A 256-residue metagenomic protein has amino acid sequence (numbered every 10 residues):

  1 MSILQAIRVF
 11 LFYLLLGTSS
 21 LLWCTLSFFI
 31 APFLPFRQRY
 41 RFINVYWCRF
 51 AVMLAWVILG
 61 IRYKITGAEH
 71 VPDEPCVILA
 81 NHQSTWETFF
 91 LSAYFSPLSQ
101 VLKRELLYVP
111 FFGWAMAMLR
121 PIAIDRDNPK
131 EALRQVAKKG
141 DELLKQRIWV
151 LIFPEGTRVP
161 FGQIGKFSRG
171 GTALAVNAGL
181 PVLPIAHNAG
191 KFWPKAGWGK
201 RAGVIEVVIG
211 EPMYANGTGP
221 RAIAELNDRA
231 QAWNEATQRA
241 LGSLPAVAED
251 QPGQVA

Functional and structural regions predicted by a protein language model:
M1-F33, F42, E69-V71, A224-A256: Membrane-interfacial terminal anchoring regions of lipid-handling membrane enzymes
I3, L133-A256: Non-catalytic C-terminal accessory region of glycerolipid acyltransferases and related lyso-lipid remodeling enzymes
W23-V45, W56-I58, D73-P129: Catalytic core of membrane glycerolipid acyltransferases/transacylases, capturing the structured, soluble-facing
V52-Y63: Transmembrane alpha-helices and immediately adjacent membrane-cytoplasm interface residues in multi-pass integral
Y63-E69: Membrane-helix interface/capping segments
I65, I78, Q100-V101, V207-I209: Generic preference for hydrophobic
T66, V101-K103, I124-R126, P154 (+1 more regions): Thr-Gly-centered strand-to-loop micro-motif
